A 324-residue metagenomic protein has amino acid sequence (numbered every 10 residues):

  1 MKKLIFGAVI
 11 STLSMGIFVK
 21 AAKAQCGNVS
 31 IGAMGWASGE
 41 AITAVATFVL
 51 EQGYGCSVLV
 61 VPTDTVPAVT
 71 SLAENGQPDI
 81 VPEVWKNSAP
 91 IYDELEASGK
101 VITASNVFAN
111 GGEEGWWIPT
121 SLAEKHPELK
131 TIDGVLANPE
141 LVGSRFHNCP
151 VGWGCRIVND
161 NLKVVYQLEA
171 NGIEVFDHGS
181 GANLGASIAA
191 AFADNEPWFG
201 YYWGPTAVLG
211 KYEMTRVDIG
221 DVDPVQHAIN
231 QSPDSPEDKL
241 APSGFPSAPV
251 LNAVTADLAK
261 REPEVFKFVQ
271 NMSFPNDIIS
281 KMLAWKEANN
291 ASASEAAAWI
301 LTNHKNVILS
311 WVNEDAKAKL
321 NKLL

Functional and structural regions predicted by a protein language model:
N28-A44, T65: Extracytoplasmic "Venus flytrap"
S38-C56: Short, polar/charged alpha-helical segment
T43, V61-K100, S187, A207-Y212: Pocket-flanking alpha-helical
T70-L72, P78-P82, C155-S232: Ligand-binding pocket segment of bilobal, Venus flytrap-like solute-binding proteins
V101-G152: A conserved helix-loop-strand patch within extracytoplasmic ligand-binding domains of the periplasmic binding
E113-E124, P249-R261, M282-W285: A bilobed periplasmic-binding-protein/Venus flytrap-type ligand-binding module shared by bacterial periplasmic
V208-S273: C-terminal lobe and pocket-closing loops of periplasmic/extracytoplasmic Venus-flytrap solute-binding proteins
L258-A259, F266-L324: C-terminal functional modules
